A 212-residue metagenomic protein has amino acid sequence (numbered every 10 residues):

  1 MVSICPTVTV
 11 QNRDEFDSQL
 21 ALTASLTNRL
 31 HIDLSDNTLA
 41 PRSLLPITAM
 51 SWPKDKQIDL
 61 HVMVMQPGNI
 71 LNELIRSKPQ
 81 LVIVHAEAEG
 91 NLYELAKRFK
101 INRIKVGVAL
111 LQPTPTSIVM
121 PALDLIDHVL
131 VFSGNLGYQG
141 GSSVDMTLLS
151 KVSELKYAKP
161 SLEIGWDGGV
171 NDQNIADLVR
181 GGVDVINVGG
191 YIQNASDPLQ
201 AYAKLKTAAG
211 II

Functional and structural regions predicted by a protein language model:
M1-L81, E89-N91, R98-K100, K105-V106 (+4 more regions): Conserved N-terminal beta1-alpha1 strand-loop-helix module at the mouth
T7, H61, A109, F132 (+2 more regions): Generic beta-sheet signal
N37-T38, L136, G168, G190: Flexible, active-site-adjacent loop/turn segments at secondary-structure boundaries
L71-V84, V152-K156, I164: Long, low-complexity, intrinsically disordered polar/charged segments
A86-G90, L130-G141, G181-Y202: Glycine-rich phosphate-binding active-site loops on the catalytic face of alpha/beta enzymes
L130-N135, S142-V185: Active-site/ligand-binding-proximal alpha/beta "capping" segment
